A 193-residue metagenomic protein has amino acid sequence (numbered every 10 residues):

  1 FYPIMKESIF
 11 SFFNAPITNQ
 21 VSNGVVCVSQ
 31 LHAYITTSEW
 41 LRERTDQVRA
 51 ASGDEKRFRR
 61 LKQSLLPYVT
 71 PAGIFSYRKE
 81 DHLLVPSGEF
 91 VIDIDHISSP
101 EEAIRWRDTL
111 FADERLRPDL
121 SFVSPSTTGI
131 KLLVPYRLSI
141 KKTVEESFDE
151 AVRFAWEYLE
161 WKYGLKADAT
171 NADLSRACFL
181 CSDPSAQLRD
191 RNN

Functional and structural regions predicted by a protein language model:
F1-G88: DNA replication initiation on ssDNA origins
M5, R115-S124: Short, glycine- and small/hydrophobic-rich beta-strand elements in well-ordered beta-sheets
K6-Q20, F75-E101, Y136-N193: DNA replication initiation modules
V48, S52, L110-E114, A155-Y163: Hydrophobic, Leu/Ile/Phe/Ala-enriched alpha-helical segments that form helix-helix packing faces
V85-S87, L116, T127: Short connector loops at helix/strand junctions that flank enzyme active sites, especially segments positioning acidic
S99-R117: Short amphipathic alpha-helix segments
F111, L120-F122, L138-S139: An amphipathic, hydrophobic-aromatic interaction surface with interspersed Lys/Arg that forms lipid/phosphate-bearing
V123-V134: Short, conserved phosphate-binding/catalytic loop or strand-edge motifs used in phosphoryl-/nucleotidyl-transfer
